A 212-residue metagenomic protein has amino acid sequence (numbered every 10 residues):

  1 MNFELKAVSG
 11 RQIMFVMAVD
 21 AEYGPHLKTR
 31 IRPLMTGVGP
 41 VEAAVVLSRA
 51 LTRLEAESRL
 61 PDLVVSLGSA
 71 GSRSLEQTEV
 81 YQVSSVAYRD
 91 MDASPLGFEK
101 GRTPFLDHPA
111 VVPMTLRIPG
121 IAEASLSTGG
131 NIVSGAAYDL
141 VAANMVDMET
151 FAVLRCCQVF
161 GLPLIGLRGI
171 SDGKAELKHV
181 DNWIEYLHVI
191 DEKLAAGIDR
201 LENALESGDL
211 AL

Functional and structural regions predicted by a protein language model:
N2-T29, L34: N-terminal beta1-alpha1 ligand-phosphate binding loop
Y23-L212: Glycine-rich phosphate- or other oxyanion-binding loops that anchor nucleotides, phosphorylated ligands
